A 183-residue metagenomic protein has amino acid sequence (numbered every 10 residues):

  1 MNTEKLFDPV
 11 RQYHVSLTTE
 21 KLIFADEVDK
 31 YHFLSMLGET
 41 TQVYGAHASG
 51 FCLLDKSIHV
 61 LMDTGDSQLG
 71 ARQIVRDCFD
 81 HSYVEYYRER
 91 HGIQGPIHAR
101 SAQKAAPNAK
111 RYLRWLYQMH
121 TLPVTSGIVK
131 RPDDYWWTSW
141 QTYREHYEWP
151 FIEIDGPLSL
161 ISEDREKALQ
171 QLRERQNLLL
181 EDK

Functional and structural regions predicted by a protein language model:
M1-K183: Short catalytic/metal-binding and nucleic-acid-binding patches
